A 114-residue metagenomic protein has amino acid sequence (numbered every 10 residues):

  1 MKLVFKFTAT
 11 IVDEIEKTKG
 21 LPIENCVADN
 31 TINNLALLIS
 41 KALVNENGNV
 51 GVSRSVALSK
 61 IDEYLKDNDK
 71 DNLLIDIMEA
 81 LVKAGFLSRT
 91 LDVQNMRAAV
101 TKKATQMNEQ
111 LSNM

Functional and structural regions predicted by a protein language model:
K2-D13: Extended alpha-helical interaction segments
D13, K17-C26, N30-N33, N49-M114: Charged interaction scaffolds used for protein-protein
A36-L37: Extended, low-complexity alpha-biased scaffolding regions
K41: Conserved AAA+ ATPase "sensor/coupling" helix adjacent to the nucleotide-binding pocket
